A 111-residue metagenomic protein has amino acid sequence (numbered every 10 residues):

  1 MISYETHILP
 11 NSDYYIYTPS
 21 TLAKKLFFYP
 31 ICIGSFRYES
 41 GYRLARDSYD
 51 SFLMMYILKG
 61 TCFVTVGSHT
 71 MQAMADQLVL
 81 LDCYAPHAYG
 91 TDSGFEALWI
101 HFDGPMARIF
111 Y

Functional and structural regions predicted by a protein language model:
M1-M74, T91: Generic protein-terminus/edge-of-domain signal
Y49, T70, C83-M106: Ligand-binding loop in jelly-roll beta-barrel domains
Q77-L78, P86: Residue-level marker of beta-strand positions
R108-Y111: Amphipathic alpha-helical segments enriched in hydrophobic/aromatic residues interleaved with Lys/Arg
